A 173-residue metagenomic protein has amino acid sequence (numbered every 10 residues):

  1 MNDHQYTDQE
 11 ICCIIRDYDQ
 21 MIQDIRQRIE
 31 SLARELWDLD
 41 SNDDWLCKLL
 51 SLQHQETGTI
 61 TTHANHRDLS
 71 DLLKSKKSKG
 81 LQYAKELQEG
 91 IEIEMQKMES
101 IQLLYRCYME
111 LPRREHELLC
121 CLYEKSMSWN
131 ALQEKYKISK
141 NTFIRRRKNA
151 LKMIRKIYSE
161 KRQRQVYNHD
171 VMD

Functional and structural regions predicted by a protein language model:
M1-C107, E160-D173: N-terminal interaction/assembly modules
M109, Y123-E124, R155: Short, locally clustered residues in the helix-turn-helix/winged-helix DNA-binding domain
P112: ABC transporter NBD signature
L118-L119: A short pre-motif secondary-structure segment
L122, R145, Y167-H169: Short, surface-exposed recognition loops or helix-turn segments adjacent to catalytic cores
K125-T142: Helix-turn-helix DNA-binding module
F143-I157, K161: DNA major-groove recognition helices of helix-turn-helix
